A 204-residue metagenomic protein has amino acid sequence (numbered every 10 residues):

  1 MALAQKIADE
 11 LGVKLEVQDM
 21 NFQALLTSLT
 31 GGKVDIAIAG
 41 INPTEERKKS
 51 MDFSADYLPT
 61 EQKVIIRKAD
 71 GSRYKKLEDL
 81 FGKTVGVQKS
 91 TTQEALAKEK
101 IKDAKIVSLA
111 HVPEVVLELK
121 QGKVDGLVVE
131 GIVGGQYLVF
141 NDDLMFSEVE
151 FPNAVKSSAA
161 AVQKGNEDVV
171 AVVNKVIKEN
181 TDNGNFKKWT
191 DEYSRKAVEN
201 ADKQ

Functional and structural regions predicted by a protein language model:
M1-E10, K89-T91, S157-A197: Extended ligand-binding regions for polar small-molecule ligands
M1-G40: Extracytoplasmic small-molecule ligand-binding "clamshell" domains of the periplasmic binding protein/Venus flytrap
G12-K14, T30-A39, T84, K102 (+1 more regions): Alpha-to-beta junction loops
E16-T27, S72, V107-Q121, K156: Short helix-initiation/N-cap motifs at beta->coil->alpha
I41-K49, L96-E99, K120, D125-A154: A ligand-binding cleft/hinge motif common to bilobed small-molecule-binding domains
S54, R67-V85: Flexible hinge/capping segments at coil-to-helix
P59-I66, G135-K178, K196-Q204: Periplasmic-binding protein-like
T92-V107, F146-E150, I177-Q204: Ligand-binding clefts/hinges and TM-proximal coupling segments of bilobed small-molecule sensing domains
